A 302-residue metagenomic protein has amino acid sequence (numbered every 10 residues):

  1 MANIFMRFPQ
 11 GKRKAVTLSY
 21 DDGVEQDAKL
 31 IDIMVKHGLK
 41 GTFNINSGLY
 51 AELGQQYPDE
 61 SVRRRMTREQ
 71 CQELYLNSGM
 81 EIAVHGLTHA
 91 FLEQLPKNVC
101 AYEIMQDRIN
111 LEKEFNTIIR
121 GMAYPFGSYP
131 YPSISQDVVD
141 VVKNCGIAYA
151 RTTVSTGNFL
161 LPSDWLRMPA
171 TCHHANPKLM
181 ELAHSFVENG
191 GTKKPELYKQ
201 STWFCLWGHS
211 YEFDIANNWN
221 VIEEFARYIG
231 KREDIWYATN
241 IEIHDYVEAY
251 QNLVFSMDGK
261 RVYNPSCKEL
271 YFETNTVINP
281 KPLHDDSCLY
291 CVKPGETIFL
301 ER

Functional and structural regions predicted by a protein language model:
M1-E81, T88-F91, M105-F126, Y228: Active-site beta->alpha N-cap acidic-glycine motif
A2-Q10, I147-L160, Y198, C205-T274 (+1 more regions): C-terminal domain-boundary segment and adjacent tail
V16, Q55-D59, H89-K97, M168-A175 (+1 more regions): Surface-exposed cleft-lining segments at the edges of enzyme active sites
Y20-D22, F43-S47, V84-G86, A123-F126 (+4 more regions): A cross-domain feature marking catalytic cores of carbohydrate-active enzymes and several ubiquitous metabolic/repair
K29, F91-V187, N217-V221, E301-R302: Catalytic domains of cell-wall/extracellular-matrix polysaccharide-remodeling enzymes, centered on de-N-acetylation
V35-K40, S78-I82, K143-Y149, D164-L166: Glycine-enriched alpha-helix->loop->beta-strand junction motifs that scaffold or abut catalytic
R68, Q72, F186-P195: Histidine/acidic residue-rich metal-binding segments in metalloenzymes
K268, L283-R302: C-terminal beta-strand-rich structural cap/linker in extracellular carbohydrate-active enzymes
